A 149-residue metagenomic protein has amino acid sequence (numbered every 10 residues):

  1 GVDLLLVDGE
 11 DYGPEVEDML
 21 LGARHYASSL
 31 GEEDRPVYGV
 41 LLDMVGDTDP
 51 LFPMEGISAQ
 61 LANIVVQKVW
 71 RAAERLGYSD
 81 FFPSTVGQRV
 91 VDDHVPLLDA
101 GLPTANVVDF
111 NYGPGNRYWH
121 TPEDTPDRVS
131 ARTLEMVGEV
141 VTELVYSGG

Functional and structural regions predicted by a protein language model:
G1-I64, A72, R89: Acidic/histidine-rich catalytic neighborhood of metal-dependent amide-processing enzymes
Y38, D47-G149: Active-site-adjacent substrate-binding region of metalloamidase/peptidase-like peptide-processing proteins
